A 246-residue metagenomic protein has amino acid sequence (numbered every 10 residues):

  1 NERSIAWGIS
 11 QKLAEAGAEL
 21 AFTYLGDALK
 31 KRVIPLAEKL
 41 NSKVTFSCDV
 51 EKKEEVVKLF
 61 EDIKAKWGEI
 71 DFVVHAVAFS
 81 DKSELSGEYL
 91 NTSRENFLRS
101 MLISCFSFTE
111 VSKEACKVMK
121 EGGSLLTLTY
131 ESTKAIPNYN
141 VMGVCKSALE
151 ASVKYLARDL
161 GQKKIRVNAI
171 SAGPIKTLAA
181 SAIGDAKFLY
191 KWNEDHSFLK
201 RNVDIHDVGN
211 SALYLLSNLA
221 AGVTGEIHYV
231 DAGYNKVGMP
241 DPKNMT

Functional and structural regions predicted by a protein language model:
N1-A21: Canonical Rossmann dinucleotide-binding motif of NAD(H)/NADP(H)-dependent dehydrogenases/reductases, specifically
N1-S4, A78-K117, G122-Q162, P174-K176 (+1 more regions): Catalytic loop of short-chain dehydrogenase/reductase
G17-V33: Conserved glycine-rich Rossmann-like NAD(P)H-binding loop of the short-chain dehydrogenase/reductase
I34, V141, Q162, A172-S197 (+1 more regions): A glycine/serine/threonine-rich, flexible loop-to-helix segment that serves as the NAD(P) cofactor-binding "lid"
A37-E54: Rossmann-fold cofactor-recognition segment
G161, R166, V223-G225: Short, small/polar-rich loop/turn modules that mediate ligand/substrate recognition or access, typified
S197-V208, L219: A conserved structural motif in NAD(P)-dependent oxidoreductases
L213, T224-T246: Short C-terminal tail/terminal secondary-structure segment of NAD(P)H-dependent dehydrogenase/reductase domains
